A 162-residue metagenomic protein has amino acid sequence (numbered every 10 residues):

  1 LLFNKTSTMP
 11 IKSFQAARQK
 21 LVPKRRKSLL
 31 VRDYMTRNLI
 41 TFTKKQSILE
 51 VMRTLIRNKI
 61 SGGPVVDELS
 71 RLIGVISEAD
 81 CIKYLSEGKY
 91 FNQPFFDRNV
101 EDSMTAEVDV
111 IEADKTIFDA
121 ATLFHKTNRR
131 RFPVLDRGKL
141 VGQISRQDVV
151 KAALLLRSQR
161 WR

Functional and structural regions predicted by a protein language model:
L1-R162: Tandem CBS (Cystathionine beta-synthase) repeat/Bateman regulatory domains
